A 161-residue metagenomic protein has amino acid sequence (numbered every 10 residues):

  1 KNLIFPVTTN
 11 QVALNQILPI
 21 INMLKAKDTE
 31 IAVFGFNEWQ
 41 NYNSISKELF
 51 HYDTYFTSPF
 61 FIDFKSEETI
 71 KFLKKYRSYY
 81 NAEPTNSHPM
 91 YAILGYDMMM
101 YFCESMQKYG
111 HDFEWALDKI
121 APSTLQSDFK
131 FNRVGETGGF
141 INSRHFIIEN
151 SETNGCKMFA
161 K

Functional and structural regions predicted by a protein language model:
K1-K161: Extracytosolic ligand-binding ectodomains
